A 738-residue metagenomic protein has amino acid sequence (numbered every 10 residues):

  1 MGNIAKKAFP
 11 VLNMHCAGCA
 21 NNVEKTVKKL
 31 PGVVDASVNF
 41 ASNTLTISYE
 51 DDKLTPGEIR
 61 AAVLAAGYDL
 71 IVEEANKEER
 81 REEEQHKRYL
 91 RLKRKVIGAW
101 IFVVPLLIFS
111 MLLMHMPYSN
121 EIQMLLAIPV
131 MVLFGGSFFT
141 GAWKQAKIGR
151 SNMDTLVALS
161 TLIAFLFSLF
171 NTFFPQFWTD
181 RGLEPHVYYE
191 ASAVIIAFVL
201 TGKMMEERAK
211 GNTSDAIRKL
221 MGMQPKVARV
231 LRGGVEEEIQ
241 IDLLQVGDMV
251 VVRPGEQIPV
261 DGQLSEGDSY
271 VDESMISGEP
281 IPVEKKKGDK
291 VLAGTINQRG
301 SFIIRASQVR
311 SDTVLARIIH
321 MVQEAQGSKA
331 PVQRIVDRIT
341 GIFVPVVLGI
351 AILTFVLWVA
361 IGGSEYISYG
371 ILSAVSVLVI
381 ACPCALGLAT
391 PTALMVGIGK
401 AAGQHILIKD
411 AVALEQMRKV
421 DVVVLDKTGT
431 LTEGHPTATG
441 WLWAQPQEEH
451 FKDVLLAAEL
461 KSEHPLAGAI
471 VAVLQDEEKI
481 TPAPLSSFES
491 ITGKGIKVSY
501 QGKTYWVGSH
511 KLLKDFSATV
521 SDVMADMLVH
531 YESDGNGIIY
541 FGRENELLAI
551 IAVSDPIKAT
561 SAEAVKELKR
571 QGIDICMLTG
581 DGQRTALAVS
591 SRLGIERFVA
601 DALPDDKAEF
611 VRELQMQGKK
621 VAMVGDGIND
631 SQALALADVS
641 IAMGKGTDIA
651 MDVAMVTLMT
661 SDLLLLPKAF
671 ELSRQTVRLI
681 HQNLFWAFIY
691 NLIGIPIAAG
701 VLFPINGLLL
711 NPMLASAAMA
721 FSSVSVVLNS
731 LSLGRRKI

Functional and structural regions predicted by a protein language model:
M1-Y118, I122, K219, V235 (+5 more regions): Flexible metal-binding regulatory segments at protein termini and peripheral loops
I4, N21, I408, Y500-G502 (+1 more regions): Conserved ATP-binding TGD loop and adjacent catalytic N/P-domain core of P-type ATPases
A8, T179, A193-P254, K285 (+4 more regions): Juxtamembrane coupling segments of multi-pass membrane pumps/enzymes
P31-K53, G57, H186-Y189, R218-D312 (+2 more regions): Conserved cytosolic catalytic loops of P-type ATPases
R80-I101, G141-A164, I319-A351, A374 (+6 more regions): Soluble-to-membrane junctions at the N-terminal ends of transmembrane alpha-helices in multi-pass ion-transporting
R91-V227, R338, W441, L710: Transmembrane helix-loop-helix hairpins at the membrane interface
L112-H115, K147, L166, K400 (+8 more regions): Membrane-embedded alpha-helical bundles of multi-pass transporters
L466, Q475-A588, L603: Signature of the cytosolic headpiece of P-type E1-E2 ATPases
